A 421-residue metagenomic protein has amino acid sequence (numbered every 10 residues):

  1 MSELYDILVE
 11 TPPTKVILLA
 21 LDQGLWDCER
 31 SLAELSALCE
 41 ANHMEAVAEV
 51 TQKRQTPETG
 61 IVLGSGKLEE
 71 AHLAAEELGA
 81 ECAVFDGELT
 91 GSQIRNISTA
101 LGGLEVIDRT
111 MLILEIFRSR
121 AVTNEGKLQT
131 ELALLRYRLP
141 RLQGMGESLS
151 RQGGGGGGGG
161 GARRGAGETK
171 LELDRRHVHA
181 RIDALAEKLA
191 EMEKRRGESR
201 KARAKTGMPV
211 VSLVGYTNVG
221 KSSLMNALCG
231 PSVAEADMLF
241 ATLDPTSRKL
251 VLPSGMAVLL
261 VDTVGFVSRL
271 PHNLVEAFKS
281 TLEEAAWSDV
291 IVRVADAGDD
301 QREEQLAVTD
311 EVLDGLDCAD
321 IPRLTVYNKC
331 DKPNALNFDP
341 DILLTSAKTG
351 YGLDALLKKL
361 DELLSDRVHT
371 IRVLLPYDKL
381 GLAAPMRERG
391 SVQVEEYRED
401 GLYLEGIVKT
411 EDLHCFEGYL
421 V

Functional and structural regions predicted by a protein language model:
M1-I17, P140-V219, M225-N226, G230 (+3 more regions): C-terminal-of-GTPase-core extension/linker across diverse P-loop GTPases
M1-L114: N-terminal accessory targeting/assembly segments
S2-L4, R196, A202-P209, A227-L259 (+3 more regions): Switch I (effector-binding) loop of TRAFAC-class P-loop GTPase G-domains
Y5, G24, R30-E40, H72-E77 (+3 more regions): Conserved C-terminal guanine-recognition region of P-loop GTPase G domains, centered on the G4
D22-D27, T56-I61, R120-G126, K170 (+4 more regions): Flexible beta-alpha connector loops of hexameric P-loop NTPases
D22-W26, R54-T56, E88-G91, M111-L114 (+6 more regions): Conserved nucleotide-binding/hydrolysis micro-motifs of P-loop NTPases
M111-T130: Short alpha-helix plus adjacent loop in nuclease-associated cores
N124-R138, R367-H369, E417: A polyampholytic, Gly/Pro-enriched intrinsically disordered region
